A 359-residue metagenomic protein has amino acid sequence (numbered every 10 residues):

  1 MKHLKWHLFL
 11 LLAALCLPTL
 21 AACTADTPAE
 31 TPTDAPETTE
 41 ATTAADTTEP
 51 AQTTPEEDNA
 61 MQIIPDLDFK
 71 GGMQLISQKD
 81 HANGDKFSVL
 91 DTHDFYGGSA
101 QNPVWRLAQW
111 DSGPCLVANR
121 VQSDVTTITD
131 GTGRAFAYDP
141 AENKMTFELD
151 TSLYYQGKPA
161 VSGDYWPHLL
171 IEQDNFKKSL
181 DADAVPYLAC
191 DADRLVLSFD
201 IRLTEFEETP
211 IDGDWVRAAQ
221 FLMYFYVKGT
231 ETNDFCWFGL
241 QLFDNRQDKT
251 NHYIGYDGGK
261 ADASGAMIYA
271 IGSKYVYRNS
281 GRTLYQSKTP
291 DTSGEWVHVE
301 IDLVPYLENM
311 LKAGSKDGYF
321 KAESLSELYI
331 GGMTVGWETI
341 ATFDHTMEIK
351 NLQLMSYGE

Functional and structural regions predicted by a protein language model:
M1-F9: Bacterial N-terminal signal peptides that target proteins for export
T19-A22: C-terminal motif of bacterial Sec signal peptides marking the signal peptidase cleavage site
T24-A51: Short, low-complexity, disordered segments immediately C-terminal to signal peptides in bacterial exported proteins
P55-G133: Extracellular carbohydrate-recognition regions
I128-E208: Short N-terminal edge-element motif at the start of the domain
R194-V196, R202-P305: Short helix-loop boundary/capping segments
V276, S280-E359: Long, compositionally biased interface segments
